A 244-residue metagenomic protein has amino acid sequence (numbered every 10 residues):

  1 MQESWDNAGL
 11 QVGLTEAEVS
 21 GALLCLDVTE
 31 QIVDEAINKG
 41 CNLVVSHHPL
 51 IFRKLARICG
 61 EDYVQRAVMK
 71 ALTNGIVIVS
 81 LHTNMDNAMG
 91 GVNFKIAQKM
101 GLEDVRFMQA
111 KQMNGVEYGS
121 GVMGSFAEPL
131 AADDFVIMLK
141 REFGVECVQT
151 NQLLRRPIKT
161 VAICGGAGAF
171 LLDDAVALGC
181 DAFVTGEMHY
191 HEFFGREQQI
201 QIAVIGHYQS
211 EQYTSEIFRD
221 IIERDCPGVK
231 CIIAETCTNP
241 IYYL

Functional and structural regions predicted by a protein language model:
M1-L244: Hydrophobic structural segments
